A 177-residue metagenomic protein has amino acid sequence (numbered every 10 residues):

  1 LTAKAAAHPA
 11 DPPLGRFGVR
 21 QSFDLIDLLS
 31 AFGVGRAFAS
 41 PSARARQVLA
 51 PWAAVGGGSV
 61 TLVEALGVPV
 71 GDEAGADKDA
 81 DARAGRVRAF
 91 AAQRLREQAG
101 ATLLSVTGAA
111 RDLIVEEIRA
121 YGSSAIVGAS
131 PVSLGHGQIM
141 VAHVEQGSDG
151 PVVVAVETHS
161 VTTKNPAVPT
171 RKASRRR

Functional and structural regions predicted by a protein language model:
L1-A89, S123-I126, S130-V141, E145 (+2 more regions): Active-site-proximal alpha-helix that buttresses catalytic centers in soluble enzyme cores
L1-K4, F38, R96-I114: Beta-strand elements within well-structured catalytic alpha/beta cores of enzymes that handle phosphate/sulfate esters
V48-L49, L113-E116: Short glycine-/acidic-enriched loop or helix-start segments at secondary-structure transitions that form or flank
G85-R94, Q98-G100: Internal catalytic or translocation cores that form aromatic/hydrophobic pockets or channels for amphipathic metabolites
V154-A167: Short, solvent-exposed aromatic-acidic interface loops
